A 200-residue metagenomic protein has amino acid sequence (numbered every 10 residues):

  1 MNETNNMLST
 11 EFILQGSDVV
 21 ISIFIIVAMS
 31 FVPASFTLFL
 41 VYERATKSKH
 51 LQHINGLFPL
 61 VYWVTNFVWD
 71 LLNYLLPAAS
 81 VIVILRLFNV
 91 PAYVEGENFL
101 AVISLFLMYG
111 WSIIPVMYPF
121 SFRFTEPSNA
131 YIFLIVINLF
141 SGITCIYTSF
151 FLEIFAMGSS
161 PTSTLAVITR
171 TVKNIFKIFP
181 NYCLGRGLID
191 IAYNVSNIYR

Functional and structural regions predicted by a protein language model:
M1-V41, A45-S48, P59-R200: Membrane-spanning alpha-helical segments of multipass transporters and channels
